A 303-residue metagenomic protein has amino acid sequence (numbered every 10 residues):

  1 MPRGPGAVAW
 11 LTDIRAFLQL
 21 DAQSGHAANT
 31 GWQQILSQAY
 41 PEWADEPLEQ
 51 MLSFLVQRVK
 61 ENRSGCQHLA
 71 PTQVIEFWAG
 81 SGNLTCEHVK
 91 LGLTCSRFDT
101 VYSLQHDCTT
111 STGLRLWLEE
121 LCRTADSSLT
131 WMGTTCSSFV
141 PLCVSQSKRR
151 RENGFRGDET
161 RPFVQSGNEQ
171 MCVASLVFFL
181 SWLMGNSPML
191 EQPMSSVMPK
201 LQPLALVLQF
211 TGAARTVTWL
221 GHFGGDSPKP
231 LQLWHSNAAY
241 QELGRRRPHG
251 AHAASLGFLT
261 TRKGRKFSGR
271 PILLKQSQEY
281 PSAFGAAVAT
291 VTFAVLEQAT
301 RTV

Functional and structural regions predicted by a protein language model:
P2-V303: Conserved active-site and SAM-binding loop architecture of S-adenosyl-L-methionine-dependent nucleic-acid
